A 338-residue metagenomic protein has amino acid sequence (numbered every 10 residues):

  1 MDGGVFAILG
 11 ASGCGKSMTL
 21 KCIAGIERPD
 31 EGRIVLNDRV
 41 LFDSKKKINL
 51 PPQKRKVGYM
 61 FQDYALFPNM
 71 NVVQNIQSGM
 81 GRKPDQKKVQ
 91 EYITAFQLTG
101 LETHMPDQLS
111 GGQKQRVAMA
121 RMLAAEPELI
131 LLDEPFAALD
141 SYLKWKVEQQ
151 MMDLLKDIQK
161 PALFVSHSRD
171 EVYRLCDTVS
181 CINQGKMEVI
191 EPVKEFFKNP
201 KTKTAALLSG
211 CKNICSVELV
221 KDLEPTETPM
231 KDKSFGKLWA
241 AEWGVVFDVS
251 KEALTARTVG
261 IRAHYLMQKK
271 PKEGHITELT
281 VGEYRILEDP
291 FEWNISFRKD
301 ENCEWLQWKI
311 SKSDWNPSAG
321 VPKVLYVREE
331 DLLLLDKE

Functional and structural regions predicted by a protein language model:
L9-A11: The feature captures the beta-strand-to-loop junction immediately N-terminal to the Walker
S17-L20, V117: ABC ATPase nucleotide-binding domain helices that frame the ATP-binding cleft
A24: Helix-to-loop junction immediately C-terminal to a conserved catalytic motif
D30-R33, Q184: Conserved coupling/switch loops of ABC nucleotide-binding domains, chiefly the family-specific signature
G32-S44: Conserved ABC transporter NBD signature motif
L41-G58, F196: ABC ATPase NBD coupling module
K56-G58, Q62, L66, N71-T204: ABC ATPase nucleotide-binding domains
K212-I214, D222-E338: Non-catalytic connector elements of ABC transporters
